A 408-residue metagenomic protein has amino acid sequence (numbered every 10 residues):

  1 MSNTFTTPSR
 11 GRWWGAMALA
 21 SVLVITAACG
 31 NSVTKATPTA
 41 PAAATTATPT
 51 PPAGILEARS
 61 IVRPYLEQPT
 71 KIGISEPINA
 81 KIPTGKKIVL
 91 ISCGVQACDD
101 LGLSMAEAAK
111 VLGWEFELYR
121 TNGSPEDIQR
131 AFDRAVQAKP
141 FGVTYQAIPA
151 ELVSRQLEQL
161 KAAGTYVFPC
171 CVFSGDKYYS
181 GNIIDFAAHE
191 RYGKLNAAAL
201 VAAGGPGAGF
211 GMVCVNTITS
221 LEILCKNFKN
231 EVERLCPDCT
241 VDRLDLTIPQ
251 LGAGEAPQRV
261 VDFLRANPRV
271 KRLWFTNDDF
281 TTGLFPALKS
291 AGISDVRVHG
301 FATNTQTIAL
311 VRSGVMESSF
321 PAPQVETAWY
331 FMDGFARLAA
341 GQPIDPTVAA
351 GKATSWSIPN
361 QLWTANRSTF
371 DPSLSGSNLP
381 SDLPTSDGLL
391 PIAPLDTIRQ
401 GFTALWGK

Functional and structural regions predicted by a protein language model:
V24-A28: C-terminal motif of bacterial Sec signal peptides marking the signal peptidase cleavage site
C29-T39: Bacterial lipoprotein signal-peptidase II cleavage site
A42-G85, L235, Y330-K408: Hinge/cleft segment of the Venus flytrap/periplasmic-binding protein
T46-S104, L112, E117-Q129, R134 (+4 more regions): Extracytoplasmic "Venus flytrap"
P69, G73-I74, I183-F210, E222-I223 (+3 more regions): Hydrophobic alpha-helical segments within soluble ligand-binding/sensing domains
I88-L90, C98, M105-E107, K194-L246 (+1 more regions): An alpha-beta-alpha
V143-A162, F228, I248-L310, M332: Hydrophobic alpha-helical
E151-R191, L195, A202, G209 (+2 more regions): Flexible loop/hinge segments that line or gate small-molecule binding clefts
